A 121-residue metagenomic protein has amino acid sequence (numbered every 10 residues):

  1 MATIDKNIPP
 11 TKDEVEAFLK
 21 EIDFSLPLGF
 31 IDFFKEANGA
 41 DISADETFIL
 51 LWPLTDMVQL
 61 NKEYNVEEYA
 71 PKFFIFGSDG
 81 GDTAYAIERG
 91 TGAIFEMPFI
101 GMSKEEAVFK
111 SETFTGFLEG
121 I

Functional and structural regions predicted by a protein language model:
M1-A86, G90-T91: A surface-exposed partner-binding patch
F95-F114: A short, surface-exposed interaction/processing loop segment used at functional sites
